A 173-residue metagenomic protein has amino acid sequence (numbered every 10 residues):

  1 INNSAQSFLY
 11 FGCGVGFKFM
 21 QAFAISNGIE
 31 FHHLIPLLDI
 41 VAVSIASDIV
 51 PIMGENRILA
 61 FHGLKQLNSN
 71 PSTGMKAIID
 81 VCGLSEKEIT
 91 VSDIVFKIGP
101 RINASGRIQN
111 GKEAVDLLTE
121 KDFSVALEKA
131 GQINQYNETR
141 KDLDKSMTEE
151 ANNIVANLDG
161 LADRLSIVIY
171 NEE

Functional and structural regions predicted by a protein language model:
I1-V15, I25-S26, H32-I35: Hydrophobic, small-residue-rich alpha-helical packing segments that form membrane-like cores
F11-F19, D39, I94: Catalytic-loop motifs flanking and including active-site residues across diverse enzymes
A24-E173: Hydrophobic helix-and-loop "lid/oligomerization" segment in the mid-to-C-terminal part of catalytic domains
